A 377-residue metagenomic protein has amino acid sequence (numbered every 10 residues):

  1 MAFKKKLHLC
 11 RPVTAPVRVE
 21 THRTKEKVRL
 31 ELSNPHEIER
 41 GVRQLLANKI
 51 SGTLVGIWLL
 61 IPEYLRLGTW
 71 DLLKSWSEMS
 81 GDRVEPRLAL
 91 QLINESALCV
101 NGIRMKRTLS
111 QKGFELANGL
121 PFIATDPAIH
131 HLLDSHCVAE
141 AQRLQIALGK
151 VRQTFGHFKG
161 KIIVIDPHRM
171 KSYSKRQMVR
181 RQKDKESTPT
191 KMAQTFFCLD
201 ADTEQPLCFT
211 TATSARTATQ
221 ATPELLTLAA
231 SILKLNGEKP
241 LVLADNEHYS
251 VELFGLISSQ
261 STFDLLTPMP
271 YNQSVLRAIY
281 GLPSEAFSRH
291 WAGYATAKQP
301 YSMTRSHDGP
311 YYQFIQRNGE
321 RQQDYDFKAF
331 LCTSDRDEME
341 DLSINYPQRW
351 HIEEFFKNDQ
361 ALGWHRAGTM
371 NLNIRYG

Functional and structural regions predicted by a protein language model:
A2-K175, V179, D184-E186, F197-T213 (+2 more regions): Dynamic "connector" segments at or just before major functional cores
Y64-T69, E354-R366: Active-site-adjacent bridging/hinge elements
S77, E338-N345, A361-G377: Short, solvent-exposed helix-loop connector elements
S174-R176, S250-I257, V275-Y280: A short acidic (Asp/Glu
R176, E186-Q194, Q323-Y325, I352: Short, flexible loop/turn motifs enriched in small residues
I232-L241, Q260-T262: Short, surface-exposed connector motifs at secondary-structure boundaries
V242-E252, Y271-S274: Acidic, metal-coordinating catalytic cores used for nucleic-acid/nucleotide bond scission and strand-transfer chemistry
Q260-E354, N358-Q360: An anionic, glycine-rich sequence signature occurring as long contiguous blocks
